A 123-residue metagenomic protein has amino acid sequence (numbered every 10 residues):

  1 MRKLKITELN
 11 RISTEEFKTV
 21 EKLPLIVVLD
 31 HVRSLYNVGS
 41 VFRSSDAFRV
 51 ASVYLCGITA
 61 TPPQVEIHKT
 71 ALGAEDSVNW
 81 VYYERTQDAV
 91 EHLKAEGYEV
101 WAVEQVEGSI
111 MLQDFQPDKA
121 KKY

Functional and structural regions predicted by a protein language model:
M1-Y123: Post-transcriptional modification and biogenesis factors for structured RNAs of the translation apparatus
